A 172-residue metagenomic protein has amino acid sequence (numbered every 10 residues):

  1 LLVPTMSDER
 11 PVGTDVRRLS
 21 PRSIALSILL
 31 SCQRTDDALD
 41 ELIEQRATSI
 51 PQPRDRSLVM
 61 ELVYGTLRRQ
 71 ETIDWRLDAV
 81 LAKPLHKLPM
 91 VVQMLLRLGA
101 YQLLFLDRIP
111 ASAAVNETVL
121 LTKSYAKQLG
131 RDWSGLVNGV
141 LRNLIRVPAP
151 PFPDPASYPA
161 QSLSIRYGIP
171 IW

Functional and structural regions predicted by a protein language model:
L2-W172: Class I Rossmann-like S-adenosyl-L-methionine
